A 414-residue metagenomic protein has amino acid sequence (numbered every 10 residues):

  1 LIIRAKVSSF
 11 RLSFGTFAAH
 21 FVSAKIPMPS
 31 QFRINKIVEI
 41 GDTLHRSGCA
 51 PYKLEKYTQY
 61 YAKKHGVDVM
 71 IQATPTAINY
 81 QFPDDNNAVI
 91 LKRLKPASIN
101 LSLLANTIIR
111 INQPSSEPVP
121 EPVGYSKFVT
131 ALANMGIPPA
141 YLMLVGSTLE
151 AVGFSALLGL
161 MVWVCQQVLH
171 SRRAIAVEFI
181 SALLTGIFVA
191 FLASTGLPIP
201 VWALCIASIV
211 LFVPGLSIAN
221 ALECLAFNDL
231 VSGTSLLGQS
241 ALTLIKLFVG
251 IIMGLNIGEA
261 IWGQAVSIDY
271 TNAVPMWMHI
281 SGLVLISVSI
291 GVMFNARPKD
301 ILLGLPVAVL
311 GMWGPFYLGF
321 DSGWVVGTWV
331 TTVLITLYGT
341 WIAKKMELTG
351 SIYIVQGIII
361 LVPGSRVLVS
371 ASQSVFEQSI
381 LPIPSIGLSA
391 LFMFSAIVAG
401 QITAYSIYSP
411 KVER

Functional and structural regions predicted by a protein language model:
L1-V7, L12-P120: Soluble N-terminal domains of membrane-associated systems
H45, L222, N228-L244, L302 (+1 more regions): C-terminal transmembrane helix-loop-helix hairpin of multi-pass membrane proteins
G124-N220, F294, P298, L303: Core alpha-helical transmembrane segments of integral membrane proteins
A140-V145, M161-L169, L184, F188-G196 (+7 more regions): Alpha-helical membrane-inserting segments
L144-L157, V201-P214, S267-G282, D321-V333 (+1 more regions): Structural signature of hydrophobic alpha-helical transmembrane segments
E178-L192, L211, S240-G250, L305-Y317 (+1 more regions): Small-residue-rich segments of transmembrane alpha-helices in multi-pass membrane proteins, especially helix faces
P198-V201, E259-A273, Q373-S385: Membrane-interface helix termini and inter-helical loops of multi-pass transporters
L222-S289: Membrane-embedded hairpin module used as a gating/binding unit in multi-pass transport and secretion proteins
